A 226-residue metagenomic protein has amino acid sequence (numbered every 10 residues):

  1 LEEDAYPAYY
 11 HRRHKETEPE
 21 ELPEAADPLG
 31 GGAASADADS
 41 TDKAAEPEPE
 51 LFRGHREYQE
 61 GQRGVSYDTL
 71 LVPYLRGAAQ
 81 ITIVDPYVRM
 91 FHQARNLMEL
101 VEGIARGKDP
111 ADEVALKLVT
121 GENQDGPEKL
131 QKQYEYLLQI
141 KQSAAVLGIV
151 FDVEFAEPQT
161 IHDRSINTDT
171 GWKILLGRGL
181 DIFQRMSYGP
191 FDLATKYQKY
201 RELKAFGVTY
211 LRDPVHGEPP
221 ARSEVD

Functional and structural regions predicted by a protein language model:
L1-S66, Y87-R89, A94-D226: PLD/PLD-like phosphodiesterase catalytic module centered on the HKD motif
Y74-A78: Secondary-structure "cap/kink" motif recognition
A79-I83: Conserved P-loop NTPase "ATPase switch" module shared by AAA+ and STAND
